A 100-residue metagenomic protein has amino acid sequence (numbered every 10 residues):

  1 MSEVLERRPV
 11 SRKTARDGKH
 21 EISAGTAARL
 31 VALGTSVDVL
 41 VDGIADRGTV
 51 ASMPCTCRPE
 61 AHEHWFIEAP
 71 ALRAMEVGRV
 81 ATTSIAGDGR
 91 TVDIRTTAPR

Functional and structural regions predicted by a protein language model:
M1-R100: Acidic, low-complexity intrinsically disordered regions
